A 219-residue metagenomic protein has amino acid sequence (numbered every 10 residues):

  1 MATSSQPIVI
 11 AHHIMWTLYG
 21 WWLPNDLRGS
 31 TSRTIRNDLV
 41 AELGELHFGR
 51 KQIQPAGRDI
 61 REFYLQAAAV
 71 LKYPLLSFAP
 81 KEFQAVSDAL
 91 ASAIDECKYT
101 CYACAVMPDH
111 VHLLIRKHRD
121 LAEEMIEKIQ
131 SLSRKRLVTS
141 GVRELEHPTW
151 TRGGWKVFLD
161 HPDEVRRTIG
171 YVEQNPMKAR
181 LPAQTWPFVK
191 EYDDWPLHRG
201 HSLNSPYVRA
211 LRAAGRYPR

Functional and structural regions predicted by a protein language model:
M1-R219: Short catalytic/metal-binding and nucleic-acid-binding patches
